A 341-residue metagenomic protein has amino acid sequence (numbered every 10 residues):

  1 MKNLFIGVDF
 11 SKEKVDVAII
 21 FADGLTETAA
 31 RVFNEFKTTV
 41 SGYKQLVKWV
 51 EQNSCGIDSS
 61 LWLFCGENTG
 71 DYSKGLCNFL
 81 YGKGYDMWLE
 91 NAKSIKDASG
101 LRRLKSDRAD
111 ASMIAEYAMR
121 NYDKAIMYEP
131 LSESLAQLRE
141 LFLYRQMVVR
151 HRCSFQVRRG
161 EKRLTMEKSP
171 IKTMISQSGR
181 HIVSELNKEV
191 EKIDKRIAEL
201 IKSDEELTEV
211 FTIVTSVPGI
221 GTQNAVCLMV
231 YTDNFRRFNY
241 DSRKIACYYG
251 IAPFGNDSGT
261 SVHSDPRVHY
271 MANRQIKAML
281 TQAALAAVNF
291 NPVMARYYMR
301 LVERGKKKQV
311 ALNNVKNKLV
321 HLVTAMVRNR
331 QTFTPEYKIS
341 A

Functional and structural regions predicted by a protein language model:
K2-A22, I114: Gly/Thr-rich phosphate-binding beta-strand-loop-beta motif of the actin/hexokinase/Hsp70
G24-L63: Nucleic-acid-processing active sites and adjacent nucleic-acid-binding tracks, predominantly divalent metal-dependent
S54, M127-E140, E167, S264-R267 (+1 more regions): Short, solvent-exposed helix-loop connector elements
W62-G75: Acidic, metal-coordinating catalytic cores used for nucleic-acid/nucleotide bond scission and strand-transfer chemistry
Y81: Anion (oxyanion) recognition and catalysis
W88, A92-I213: Long, charge-rich intrinsically disordered scaffolds of nucleic-acid metabolism proteins
S216, T222, V226-R304, K308: Phosphate-backbone recognition surface of nucleic-acid-processing proteins
T260-S261, Y297-A341: Low-complexity, acidic/Ser/Thr- and charged residue-rich accessory regions of DNA metabolism proteins
